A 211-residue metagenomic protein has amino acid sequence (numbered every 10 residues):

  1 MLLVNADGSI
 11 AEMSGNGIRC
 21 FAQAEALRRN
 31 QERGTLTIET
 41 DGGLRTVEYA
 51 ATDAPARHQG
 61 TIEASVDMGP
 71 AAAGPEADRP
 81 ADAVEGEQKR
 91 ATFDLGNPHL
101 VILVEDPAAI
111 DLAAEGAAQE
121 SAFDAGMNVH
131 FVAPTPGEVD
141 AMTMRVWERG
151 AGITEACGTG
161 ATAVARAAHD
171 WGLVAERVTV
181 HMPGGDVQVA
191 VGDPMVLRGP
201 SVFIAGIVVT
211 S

Functional and structural regions predicted by a protein language model:
M1-M13, I18-A156, A163-S211: Active-site proximal loop and beta-alpha junction motif in alpha/beta enzyme cores
